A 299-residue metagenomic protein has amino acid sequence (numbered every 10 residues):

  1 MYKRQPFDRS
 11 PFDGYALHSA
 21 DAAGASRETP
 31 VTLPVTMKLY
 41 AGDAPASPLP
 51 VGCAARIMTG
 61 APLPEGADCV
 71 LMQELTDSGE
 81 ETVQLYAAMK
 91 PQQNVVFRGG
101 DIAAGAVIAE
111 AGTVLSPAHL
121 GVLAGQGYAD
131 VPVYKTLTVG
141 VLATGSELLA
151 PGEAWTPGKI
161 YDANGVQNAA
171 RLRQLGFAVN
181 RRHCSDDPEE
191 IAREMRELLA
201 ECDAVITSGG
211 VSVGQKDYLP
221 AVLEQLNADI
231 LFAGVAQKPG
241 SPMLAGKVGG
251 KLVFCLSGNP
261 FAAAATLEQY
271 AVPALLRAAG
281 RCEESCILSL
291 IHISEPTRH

Functional and structural regions predicted by a protein language model:
M1: Active-site loops and adjacent core secondary-structure elements that bind or stabilize anionic groups
P6-F7, V96-R98, G234, R298: Short Gly/Pro-enriched turn/cap motifs at secondary-structure boundaries
P6-H18, G258: Conserved phosphate/anionic-ligand binding catalytic regions in large, soluble enzymes, centered on
R9, S26, V31-T32, Q84 (+3 more regions): C-terminal terminal segments
Y15-R182: Short, glycine/charged-enriched hinge/interface segments at domain edges or termini
A22, G60-A61, S146-E147, G210-K216 (+1 more regions): Short glycine-rich anion-binding loops that position phosphate/pyrophosphate groups of nucleotides and phosphorylated
G42, I102, V222-S294, R298: Flexible glycine/proline-rich
V166-P239: Acidic, glycine-rich loop-and-beta core segments that form the ion-binding/anion-interacting portion of active sites
